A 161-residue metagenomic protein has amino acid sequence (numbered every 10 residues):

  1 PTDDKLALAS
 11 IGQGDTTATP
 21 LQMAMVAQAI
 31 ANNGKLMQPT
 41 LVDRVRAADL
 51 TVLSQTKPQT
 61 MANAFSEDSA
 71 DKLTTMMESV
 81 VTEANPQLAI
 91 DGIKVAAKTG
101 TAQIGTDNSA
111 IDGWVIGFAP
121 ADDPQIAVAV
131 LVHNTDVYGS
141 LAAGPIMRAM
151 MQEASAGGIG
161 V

Functional and structural regions predicted by a protein language model:
P1-T60, M77-G160: Active-site beta-strand/loop architecture of penicillin-binding DD-peptidases
Q59-M61, E67-D68: A structural-propensity feature for long, helix-poor, extended segments
D68, G160-V161: Residue-level signal for protein termini and structural transition zones
